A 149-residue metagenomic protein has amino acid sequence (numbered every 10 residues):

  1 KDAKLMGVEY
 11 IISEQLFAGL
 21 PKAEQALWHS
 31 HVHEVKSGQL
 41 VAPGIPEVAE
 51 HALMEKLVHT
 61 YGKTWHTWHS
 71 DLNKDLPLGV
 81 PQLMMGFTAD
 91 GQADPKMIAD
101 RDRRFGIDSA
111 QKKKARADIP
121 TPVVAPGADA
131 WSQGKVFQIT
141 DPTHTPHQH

Functional and structural regions predicted by a protein language model:
D2-G79: An exposed acidic His-Trp-rich patch
G44-H149: Long, solvent-exposed, polar/charged low-complexity segments
